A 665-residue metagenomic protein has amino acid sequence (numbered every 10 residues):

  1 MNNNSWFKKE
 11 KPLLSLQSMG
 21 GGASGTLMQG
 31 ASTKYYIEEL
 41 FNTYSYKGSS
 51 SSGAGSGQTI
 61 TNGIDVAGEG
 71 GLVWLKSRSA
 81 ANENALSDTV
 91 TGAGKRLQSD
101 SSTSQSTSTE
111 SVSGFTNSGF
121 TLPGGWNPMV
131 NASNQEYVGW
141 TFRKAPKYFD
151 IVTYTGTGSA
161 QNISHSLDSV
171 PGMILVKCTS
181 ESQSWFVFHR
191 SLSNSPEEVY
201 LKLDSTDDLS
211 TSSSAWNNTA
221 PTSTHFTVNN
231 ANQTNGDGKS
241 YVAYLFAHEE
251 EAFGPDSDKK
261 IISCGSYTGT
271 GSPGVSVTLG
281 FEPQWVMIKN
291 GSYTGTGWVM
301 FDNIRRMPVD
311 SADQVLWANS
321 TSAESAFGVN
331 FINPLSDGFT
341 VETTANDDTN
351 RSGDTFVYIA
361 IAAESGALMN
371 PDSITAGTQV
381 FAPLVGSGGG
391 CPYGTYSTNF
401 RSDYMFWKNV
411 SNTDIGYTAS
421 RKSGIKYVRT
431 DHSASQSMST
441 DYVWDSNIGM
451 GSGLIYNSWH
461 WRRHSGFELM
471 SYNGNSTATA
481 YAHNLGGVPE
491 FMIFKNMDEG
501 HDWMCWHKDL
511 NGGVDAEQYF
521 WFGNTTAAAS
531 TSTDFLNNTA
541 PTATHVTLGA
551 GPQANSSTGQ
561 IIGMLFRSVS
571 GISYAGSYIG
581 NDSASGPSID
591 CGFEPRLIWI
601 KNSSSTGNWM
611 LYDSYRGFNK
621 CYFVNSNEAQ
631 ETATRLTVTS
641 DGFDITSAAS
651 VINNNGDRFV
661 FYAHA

Functional and structural regions predicted by a protein language model:
N3-P12, L16-A665: Surface-exposed molecular-recognition determinants
